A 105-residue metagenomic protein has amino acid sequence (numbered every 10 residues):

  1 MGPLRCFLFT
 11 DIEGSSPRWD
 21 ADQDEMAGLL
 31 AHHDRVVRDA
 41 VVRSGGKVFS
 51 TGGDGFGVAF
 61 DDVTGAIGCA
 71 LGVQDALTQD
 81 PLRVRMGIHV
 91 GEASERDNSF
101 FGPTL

Functional and structural regions predicted by a protein language model:
M1-C69, A76: Catalytic NTP-binding/metal-coordinating core of nucleotidyl cyclase/transferase enzymes
F7, R85, S99-F100: A residue-level structural signature of the nucleotidyltransferase/glycosyltransferase Rossmann-like core
G65, R83, G102-P103: Charged, alpha-helix-enriched surfaces in structured cytosolic catalytic cores of large nucleotide-utilizing machines
A76-L82: A common structural junction motif
L82-R96: A short glycine-enriched loop-to-beta-strand structural element that forms part of the catalytic core of nucleotide
R96-L105: Catalytic-core segments of nucleotide cyclases and related cyclic-nucleotide turnover enzymes
